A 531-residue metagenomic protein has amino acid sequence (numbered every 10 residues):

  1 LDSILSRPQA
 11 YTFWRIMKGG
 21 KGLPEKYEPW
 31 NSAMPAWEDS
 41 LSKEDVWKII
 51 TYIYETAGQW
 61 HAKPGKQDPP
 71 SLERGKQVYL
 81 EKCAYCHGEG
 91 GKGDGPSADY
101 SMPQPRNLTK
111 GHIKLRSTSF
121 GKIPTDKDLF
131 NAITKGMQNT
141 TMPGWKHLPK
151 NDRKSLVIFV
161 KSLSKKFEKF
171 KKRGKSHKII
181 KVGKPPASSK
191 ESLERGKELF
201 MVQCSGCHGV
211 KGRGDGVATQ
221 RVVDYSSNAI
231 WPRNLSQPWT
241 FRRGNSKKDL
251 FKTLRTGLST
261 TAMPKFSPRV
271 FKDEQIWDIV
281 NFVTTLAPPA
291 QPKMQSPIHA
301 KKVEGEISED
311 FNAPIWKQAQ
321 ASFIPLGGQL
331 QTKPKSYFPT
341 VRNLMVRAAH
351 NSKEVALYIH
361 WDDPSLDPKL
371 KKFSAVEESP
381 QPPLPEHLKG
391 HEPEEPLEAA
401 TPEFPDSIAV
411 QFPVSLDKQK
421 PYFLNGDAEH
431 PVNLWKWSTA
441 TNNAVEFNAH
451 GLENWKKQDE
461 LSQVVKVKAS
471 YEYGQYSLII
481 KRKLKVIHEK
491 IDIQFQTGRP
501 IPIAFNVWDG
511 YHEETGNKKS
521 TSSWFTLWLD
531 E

Functional and structural regions predicted by a protein language model:
L1-I53, Y100-V160, R221-T284, W435-T439: Extracytoplasmic electron-transfer domains, predominantly the class I c-type cytochrome c fold
T12-K18, I49, P69-G88, S188-R213 (+2 more regions): Sequence/structural segment immediately N-terminal to covalent heme-attachment motifs in c-type and related
T51-T56, K63, V78, K82 (+3 more regions): Aromatic- and Gly/Pro-enriched helix-to-coil junctions and flexible linker segments
Y52, W145-E198, V210, F282 (+1 more regions): Extended surface/linker regions that mediate inter-domain or inter-protein docking in multi-component redox
T56-Q59, S164, A287-P289, G510-E514: Short acidic/polar inter-strand loop motif in beta-rich domains
G58-V78, F167-F200, A290-H299: Electrostatic cytochrome c docking/interface patches
H61-P64, G88, G95-D99, M142-W145 (+8 more regions): Short, solvent-exposed loop/turn and secondary-structure capping segments
P289-E531: Structural preference for beta-rich elements and adjacent junctions enriched in aromatics
